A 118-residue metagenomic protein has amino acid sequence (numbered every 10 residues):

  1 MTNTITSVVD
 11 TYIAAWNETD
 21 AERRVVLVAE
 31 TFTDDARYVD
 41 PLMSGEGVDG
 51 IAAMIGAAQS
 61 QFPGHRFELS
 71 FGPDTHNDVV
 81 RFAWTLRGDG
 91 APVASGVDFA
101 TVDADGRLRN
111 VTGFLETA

Functional and structural regions predicted by a protein language model:
T2-T31: Short acidic-aromatic low-complexity motifs
N17, A53, Q59-A118: A beta-strand edge to alpha-helix "cap/lid" segment located at domain peripheries
R23-D78: A solvent-exposed, acidic/Ser-Thr-rich amphipathic alpha-helical stretch
